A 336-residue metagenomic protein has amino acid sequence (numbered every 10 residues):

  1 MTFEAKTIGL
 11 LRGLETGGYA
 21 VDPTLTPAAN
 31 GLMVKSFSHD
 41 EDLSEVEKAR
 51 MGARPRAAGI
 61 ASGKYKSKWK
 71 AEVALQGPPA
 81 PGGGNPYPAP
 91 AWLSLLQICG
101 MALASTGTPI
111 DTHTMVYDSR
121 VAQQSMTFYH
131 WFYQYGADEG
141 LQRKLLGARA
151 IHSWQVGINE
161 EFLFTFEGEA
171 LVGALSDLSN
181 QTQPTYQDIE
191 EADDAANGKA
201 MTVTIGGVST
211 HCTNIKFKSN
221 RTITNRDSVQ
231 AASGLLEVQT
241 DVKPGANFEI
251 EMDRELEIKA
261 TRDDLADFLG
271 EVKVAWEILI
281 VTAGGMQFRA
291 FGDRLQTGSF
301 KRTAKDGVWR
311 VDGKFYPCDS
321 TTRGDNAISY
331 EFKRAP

Functional and structural regions predicted by a protein language model:
M1-P336: Signature of extracytoplasmic/envelope-associated structural regions
